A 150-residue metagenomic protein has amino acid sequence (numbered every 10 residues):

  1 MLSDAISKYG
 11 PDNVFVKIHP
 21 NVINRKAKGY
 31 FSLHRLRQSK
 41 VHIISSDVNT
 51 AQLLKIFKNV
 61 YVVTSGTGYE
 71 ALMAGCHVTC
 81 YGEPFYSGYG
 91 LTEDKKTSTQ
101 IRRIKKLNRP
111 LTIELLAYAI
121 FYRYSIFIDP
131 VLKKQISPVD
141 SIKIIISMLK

Functional and structural regions predicted by a protein language model:
M1-S46: Catalytic donor nucleotide-activated moiety binding site of glycosyltransferases and closely related
I6-K17, I23, C76-E83, T112 (+1 more regions): Intrinsic structural disorder
F15-I23, K55-V63, G82-S87, Q100-N108 (+1 more regions): Noncatalytic linker/hinge segments flanking ATPase motor cores
Y30-L33, C76-V78, E93-T97: Short secondary-structure boundary/capping segments
F31, S45-V48, L111, I136: Short coil/turn linker and secondary-structure boundary residues
S39-H42, T67-E70, F85-G88, R103-I113: Glycine-rich loops and low-complexity Gly/Arg-rich segments that provide flexible linkers or classic glycine-based
D47-T92: A donor-sugar binding/catalytic signature common to diverse glycosyltransferases and related nucleotide-sugar
G90-K150: Leloir-type glycosyltransferase catalytic cores
